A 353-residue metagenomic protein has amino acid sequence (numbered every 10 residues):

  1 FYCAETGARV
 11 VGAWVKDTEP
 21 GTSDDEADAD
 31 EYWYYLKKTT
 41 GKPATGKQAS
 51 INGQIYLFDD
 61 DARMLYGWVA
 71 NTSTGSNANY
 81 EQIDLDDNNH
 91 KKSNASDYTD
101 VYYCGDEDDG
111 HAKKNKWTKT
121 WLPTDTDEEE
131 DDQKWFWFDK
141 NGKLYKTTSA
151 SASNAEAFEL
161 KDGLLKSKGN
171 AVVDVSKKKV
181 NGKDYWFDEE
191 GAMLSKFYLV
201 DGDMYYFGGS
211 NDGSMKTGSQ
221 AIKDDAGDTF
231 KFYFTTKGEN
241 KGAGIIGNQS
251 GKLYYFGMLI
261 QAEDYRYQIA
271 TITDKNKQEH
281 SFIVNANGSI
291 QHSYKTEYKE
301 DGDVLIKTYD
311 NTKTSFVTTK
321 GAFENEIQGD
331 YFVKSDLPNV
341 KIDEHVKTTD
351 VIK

Functional and structural regions predicted by a protein language model:
F1-K353: Extracellular adhesion/carbohydrate-binding repeat motifs centered on closely spaced tryptophans
